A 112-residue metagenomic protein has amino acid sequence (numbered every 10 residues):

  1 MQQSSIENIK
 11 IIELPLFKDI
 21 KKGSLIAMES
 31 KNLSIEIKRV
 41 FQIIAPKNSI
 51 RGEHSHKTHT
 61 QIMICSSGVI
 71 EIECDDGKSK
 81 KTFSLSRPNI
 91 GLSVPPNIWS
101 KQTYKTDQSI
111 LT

Functional and structural regions predicted by a protein language model:
M1-L92, D107-Q108: Non-catalytic, conserved peripheral segments adjacent to functional cores
S100: Surface-exposed, Lys/Arg-rich phosphate-binding patches that contact polyanionic backbones
T103-T112: C-terminal structural segments of small proteins and small subunits
